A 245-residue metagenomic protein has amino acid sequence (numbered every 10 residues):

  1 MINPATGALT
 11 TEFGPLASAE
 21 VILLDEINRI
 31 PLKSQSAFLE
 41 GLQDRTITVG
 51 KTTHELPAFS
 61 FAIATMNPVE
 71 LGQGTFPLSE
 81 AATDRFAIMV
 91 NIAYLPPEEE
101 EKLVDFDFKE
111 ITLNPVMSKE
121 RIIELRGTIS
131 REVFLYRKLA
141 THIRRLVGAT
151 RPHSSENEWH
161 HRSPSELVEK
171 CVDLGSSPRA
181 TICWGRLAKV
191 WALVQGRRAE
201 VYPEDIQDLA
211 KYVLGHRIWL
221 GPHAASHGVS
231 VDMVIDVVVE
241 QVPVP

Functional and structural regions predicted by a protein language model:
M1-A8, R29-S34, L42-E132, K189-W191: Canonical AAA+ ATPase core
M1-V21: Short glycine-rich substrate-engagement loop in P-loop NTPases that contacts/grips substrate
F13-G14, T53-H54, L78-E80, D173 (+1 more regions): Replace "in large, NTP-powered and nucleic-acid-processing enzymes" with "in large, NTP-powered factors and other
I22-L23, I30: Hydrophobic positions in the central parallel beta-sheet of the AAA+
D25-I27, A37: Walker B catalytic acidic pair
F38, F86, I143, A188 (+1 more regions): Residue-level signature of catalytic and energy-coupling elements of molecular machines, predominantly ATP/GTP-dependent
M89-E166, V194, R198-A199, G221-A224 (+1 more regions): Conserved C-terminal "switch" segment of AAA+ ATPases
E156-P245: C-terminal engagement/docking regions of AAA+ P-loop ATPases
